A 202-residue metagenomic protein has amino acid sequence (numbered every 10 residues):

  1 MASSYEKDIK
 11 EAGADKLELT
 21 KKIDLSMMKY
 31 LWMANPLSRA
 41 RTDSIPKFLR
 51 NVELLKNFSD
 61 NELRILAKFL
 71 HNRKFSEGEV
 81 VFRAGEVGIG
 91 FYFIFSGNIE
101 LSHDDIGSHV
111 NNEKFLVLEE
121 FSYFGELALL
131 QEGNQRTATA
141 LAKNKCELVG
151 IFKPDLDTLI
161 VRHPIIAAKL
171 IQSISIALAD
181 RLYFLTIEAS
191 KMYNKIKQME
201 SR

Functional and structural regions predicted by a protein language model:
M1-R202: Cytosolic regulatory regions built on CNB/CRP/Popeye-like sensor folds
